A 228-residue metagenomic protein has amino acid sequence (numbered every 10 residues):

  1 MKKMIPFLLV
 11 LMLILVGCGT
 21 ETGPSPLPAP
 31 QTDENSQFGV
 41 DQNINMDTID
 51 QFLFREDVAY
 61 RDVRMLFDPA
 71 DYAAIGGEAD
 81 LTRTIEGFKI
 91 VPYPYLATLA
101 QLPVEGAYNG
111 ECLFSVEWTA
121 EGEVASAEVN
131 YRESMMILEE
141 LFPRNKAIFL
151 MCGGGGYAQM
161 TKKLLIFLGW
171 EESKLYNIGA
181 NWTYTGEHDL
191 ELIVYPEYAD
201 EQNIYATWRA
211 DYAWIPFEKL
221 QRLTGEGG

Functional and structural regions predicted by a protein language model:
K3-T20: Sec-dependent N-terminal signal peptides of Gram-positive bacterial secreted proteins and lipoproteins
C18-N43, F54-R55, L66-F149, G153-G228: Rhodanese-like catalytic fold shared by cysteine-dependent sulfurtransferases and DSP/PTP-type phosphatases
D47: Residues forming the flavin
Y60-D62: Structural scaffold elements adjacent to functional motifs in cytosolic proteins
